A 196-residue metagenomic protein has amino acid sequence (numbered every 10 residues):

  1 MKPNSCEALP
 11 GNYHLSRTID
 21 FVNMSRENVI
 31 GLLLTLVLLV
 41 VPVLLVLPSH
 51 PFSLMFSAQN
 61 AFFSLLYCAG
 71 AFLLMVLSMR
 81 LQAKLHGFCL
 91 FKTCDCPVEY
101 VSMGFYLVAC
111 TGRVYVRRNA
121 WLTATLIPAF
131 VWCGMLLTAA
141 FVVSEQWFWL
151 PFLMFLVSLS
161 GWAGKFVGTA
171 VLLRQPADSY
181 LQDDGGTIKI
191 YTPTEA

Functional and structural regions predicted by a protein language model:
K2-H50, Y106-T192: Metalloprotease/metallohydrolase-associated module, dominated by Zn2+-dependent proteases
H50-S53, L85, C89, T93-P97 (+3 more regions): Membrane-interfacial segments
L54-A58, F62, C96, M103 (+1 more regions): N-proximal short alpha-helices
F56-G70, E145-S158: Hydrophobic alpha-helical transmembrane segments
A61-L90, S160-G168: Hydrophobic alpha-helical membrane-embedded segments
R80-V114: Small-residue-rich helix-interface/hinge motifs
E195-A196: Terminal, membrane-proximal amphipathic helices and intrinsically disordered targeting/regulatory segments
